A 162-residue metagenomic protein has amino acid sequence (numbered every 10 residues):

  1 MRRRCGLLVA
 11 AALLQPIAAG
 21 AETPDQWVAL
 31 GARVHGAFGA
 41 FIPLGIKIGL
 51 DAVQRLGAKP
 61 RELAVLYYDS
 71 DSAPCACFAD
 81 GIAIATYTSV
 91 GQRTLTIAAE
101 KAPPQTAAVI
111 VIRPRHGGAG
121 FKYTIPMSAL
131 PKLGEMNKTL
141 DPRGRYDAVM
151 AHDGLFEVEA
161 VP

Functional and structural regions predicted by a protein language model:
R2-V9: N-terminal export leaders
P16-A18: N-terminal signal peptide c-region/cleavage motif recognized by signal peptidases
A21-F38, P43-P162: Non-transmembrane, aqueous-exposed alpha-helical and coiled segments at domain scale
